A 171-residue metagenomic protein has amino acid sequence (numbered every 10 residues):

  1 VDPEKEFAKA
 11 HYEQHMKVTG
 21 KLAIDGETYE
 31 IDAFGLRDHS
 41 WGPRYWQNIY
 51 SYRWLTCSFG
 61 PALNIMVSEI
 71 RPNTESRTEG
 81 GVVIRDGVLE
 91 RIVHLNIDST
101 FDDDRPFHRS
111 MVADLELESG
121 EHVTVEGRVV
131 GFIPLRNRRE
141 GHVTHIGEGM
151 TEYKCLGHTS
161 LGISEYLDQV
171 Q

Functional and structural regions predicted by a protein language model:
V1-Q171: Structured soluble/peripheral alpha/beta segments that form catalytic or ligand/cofactor-binding pockets
